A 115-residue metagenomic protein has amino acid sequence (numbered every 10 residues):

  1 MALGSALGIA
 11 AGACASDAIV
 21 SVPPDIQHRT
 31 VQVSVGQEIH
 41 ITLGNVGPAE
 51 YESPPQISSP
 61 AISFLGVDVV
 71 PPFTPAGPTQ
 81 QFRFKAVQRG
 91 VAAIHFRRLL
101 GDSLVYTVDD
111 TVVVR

Functional and structural regions predicted by a protein language model:
A11-A13: C-terminal motif of bacterial Sec signal peptides marking the signal peptidase cleavage site
A15-I39: N-terminal edge beta-strand
R29, Q80-F82: Short strand-edge motifs at loop-to-beta-strand transitions and within beta-strands of extracellular beta-rich domains
H40-V46: Short edge beta-strand/loop segments characteristic of extracellular beta-sandwich folds
P48-P72: Short, solvent-exposed loop/linker segments at beta-strand-coil boundaries, enriched for Pro/Gly and Ser/Thr
F84-I94: Glycine-centered tight-turn and secondary-structure capping sites
H95-T107: Short, exposed beta-strand-loop hairpins at the edges of beta-sheets in extracellular/periplasmic proteins
T107-V113: C-terminal edge beta-strand
